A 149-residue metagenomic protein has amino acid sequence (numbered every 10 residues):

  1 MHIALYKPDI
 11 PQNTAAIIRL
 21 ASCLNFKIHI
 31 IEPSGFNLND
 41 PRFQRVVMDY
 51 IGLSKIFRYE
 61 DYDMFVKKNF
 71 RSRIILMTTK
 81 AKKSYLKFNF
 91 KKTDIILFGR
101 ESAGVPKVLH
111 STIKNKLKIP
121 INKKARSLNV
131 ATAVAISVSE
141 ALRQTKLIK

Functional and structural regions predicted by a protein language model:
M1-K149: Post-transcriptional modification and biogenesis factors for structured RNAs of the translation apparatus
